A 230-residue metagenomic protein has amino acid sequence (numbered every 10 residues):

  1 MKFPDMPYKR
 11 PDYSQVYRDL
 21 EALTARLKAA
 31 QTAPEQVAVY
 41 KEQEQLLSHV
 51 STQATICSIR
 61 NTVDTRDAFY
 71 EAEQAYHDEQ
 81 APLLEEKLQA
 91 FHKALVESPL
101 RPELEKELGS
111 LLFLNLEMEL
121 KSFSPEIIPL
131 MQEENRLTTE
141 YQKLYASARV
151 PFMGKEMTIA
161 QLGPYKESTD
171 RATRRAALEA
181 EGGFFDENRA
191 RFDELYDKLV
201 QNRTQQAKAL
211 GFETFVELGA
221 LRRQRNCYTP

Functional and structural regions predicted by a protein language model:
M1-P230: A well-structured
